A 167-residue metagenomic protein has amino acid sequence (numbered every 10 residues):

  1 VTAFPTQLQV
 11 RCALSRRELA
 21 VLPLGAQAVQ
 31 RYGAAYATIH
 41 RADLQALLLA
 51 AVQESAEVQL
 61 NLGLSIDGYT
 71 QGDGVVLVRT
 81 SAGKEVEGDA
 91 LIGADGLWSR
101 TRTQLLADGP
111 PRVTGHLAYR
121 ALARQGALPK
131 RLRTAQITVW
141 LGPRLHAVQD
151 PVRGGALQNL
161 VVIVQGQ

Functional and structural regions predicted by a protein language model:
V1-Q53: Active-site-adjacent segment of FAD-dependent monooxygenases/related oxidoreductases
R41-D43, A50, W98-I137: Central beta-strand plus flanking loop segment that forms part of the substrate or channel wall within the catalytic
V58-Q59: Short, conserved active-site loop motifs that form the nucleotide-linked donor/cofactor pocket
L62-V76: A conserved short coil-to-beta-strand element within the FAD-binding core of flavoproteins
S81-A90: Core beta-strand elements of the Rossmann-like FAD/NAD(P) dinucleotide-binding domain in flavoenzyme oxidoreductases
T134-Q167: Active-site substrate-recognition segment that forms the wall of the catalytic cavity or substrate channel
